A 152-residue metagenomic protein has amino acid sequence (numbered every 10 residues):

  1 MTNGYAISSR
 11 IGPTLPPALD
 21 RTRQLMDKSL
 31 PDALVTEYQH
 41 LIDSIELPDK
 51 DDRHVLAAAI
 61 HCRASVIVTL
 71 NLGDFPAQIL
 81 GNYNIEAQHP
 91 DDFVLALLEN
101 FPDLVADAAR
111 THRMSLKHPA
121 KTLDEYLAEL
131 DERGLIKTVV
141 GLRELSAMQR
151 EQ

Functional and structural regions predicted by a protein language model:
M1-G12: PIN/NYN-family metal-dependent endoribonuclease catalytic core
T2, L41-E46, F93-L97: A short acidic, often aromatic-flanked loop/helix-cap motif at beta-alpha or helix-coil junctions that lines enzyme
P17-M26, P31: Glycine/small-residue-rich phosphate/adenosyl-binding loop
P31-I45: Short, basic, glycine/proline-bearing loop/turn elements
A33-E37, V66-V68, P119: Short, structured loop/turn "capping" segments at alpha-beta junctions
I45-R53: Charged, often glycine-rich, active-site loop that binds/positions anionic groups
D52-I85: Acidic, metal-binding active-site segment of PIN/NYN-like and related structure-specific nucleases
L72-Q152: Acidic, PIN/NYN-like endoribonuclease modules and their adjacent C-terminal/linker elements
